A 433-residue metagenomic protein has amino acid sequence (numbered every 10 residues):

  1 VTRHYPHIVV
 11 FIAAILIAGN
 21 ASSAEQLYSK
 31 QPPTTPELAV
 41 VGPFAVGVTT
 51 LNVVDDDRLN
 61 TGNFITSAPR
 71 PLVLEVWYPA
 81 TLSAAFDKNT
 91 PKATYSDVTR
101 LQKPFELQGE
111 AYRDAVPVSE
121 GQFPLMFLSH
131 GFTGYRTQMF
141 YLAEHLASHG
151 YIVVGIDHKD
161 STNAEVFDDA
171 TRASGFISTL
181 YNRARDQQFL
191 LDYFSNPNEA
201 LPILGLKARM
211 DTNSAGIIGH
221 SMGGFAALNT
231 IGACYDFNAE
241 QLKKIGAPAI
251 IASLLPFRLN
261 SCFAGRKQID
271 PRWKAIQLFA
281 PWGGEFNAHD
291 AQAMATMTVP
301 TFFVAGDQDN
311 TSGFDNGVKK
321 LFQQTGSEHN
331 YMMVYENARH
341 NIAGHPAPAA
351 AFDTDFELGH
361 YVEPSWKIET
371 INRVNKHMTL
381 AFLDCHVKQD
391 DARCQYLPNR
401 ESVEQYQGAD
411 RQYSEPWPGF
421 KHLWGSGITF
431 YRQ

Functional and structural regions predicted by a protein language model:
E25-F127, S148: Domain-level recognition of soluble alpha/beta enzyme cores, biased toward histidine phosphatases/phosphomutases
Q26-P33, L38, E328, N337-N341 (+1 more regions): Alpha/beta-hydrolase-fold serine-hydrolase catalytic core, especially in secreted/extracellular enzymes
K88-L128, T133-F194, I203: Cap/lid segment of the alpha/beta-hydrolase catalytic domain
S148, S174-T212, N229, A239-A249 (+2 more regions): Alpha/beta-hydrolase active-site loop
L204, S214-G216, Q277: Residue in the alpha/beta-hydrolase core beta-strand immediately N-terminal to the catalytic nucleophile
G219, G223, A227: Gly/Ala-rich beta-loop-alpha elbow adjacent to hydrolase catalytic centers
F286-A288, N310-G317: Conserved alpha/beta-hydrolase "acid-adjacent" motif
M297, F303-A305: Short beta-strand/loop motif that positions the catalytic acidic residue of the alpha/beta-hydrolase fold
